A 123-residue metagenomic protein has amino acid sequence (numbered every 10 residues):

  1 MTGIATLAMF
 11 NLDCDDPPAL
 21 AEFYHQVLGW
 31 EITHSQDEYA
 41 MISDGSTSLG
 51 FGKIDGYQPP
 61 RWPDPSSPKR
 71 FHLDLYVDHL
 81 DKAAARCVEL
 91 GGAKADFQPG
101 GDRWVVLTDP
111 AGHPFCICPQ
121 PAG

Functional and structural regions predicted by a protein language model:
M1-A21, R70-V77, C118-G123: N-terminal beta-strand motif that seeds the catalytic metal site of vicinal oxygen chelate
T2-G3, M9, T33-H34, L49 (+1 more regions): Vicinal oxygen chelate
T6, E38, T47, K69-F71 (+1 more regions): Residues that flank catalytic or metal-binding motifs in active/ligand-binding sites
C14-D16, L28, S46, K53-D55 (+1 more regions): Generic secondary-structure microfeatures
D16-E31, A83, C87-E89: Amphipathic alpha-helical segments
E31-S67, P114-P121: Conserved short beta-strand elements that form part of the metal-binding/catalytic scaffold of enzyme active sites
P65-C87: Mid-chain, well-packed structural core segment of small domains
